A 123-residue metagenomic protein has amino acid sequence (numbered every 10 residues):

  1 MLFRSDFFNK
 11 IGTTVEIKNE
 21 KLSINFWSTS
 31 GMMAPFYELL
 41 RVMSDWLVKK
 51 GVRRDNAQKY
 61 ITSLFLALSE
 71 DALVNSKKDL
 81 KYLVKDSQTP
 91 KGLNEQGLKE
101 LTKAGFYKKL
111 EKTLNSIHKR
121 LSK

Functional and structural regions predicted by a protein language model:
M1-I24, G31-N75, S116-K123: Internal alpha-helical scaffold of NAD(P)-dependent oxidoreductase catalytic cores
I24-F26, Q96: A short acidic, helix-capping loop that chelates divalent metal ions and anchors anionic groups
T62, L66-K123: NAD(P)-dependent Rossmann-like dehydrogenase/reductase catalytic/cofactor-binding core
